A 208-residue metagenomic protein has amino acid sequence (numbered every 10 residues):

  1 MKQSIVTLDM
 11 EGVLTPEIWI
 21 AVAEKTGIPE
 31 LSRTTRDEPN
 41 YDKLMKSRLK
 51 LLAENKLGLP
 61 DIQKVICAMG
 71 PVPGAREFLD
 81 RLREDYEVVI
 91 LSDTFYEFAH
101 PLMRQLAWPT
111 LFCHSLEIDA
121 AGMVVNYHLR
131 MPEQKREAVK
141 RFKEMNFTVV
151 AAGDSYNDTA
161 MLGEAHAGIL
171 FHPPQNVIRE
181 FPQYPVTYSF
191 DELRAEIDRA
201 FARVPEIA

Functional and structural regions predicted by a protein language model:
K2-S115, D119-A120: Alpha-helical substrate-recognition element adjacent to the catalytic core
D80, K140, T159-A160: Alpha-helical segments flanking ligand/cofactor-binding loops in enzyme cores
V88-D93, F147-Y188: Acidic, Mg2+-coordinating phosphoryl-transfer loop and its flanking beta/alpha structural elements, shared across
Y96, G163-A165, N176, D198-A208: An extended, acidic
E97-F98, Q134, N157, N176 (+1 more regions): Short alpha-helical
E97-V149, E180: Substrate-recognition "cap/lid" segment bordering the active-site pocket of phosphatases
F112, Y184-L193: Short acidic-hydrophobic, aromatic-tinged amphipathic segments that line or gate anion-handling sites
E117-A121, F190-I197: A short acidic, often aromatic-flanked loop/helix-cap motif at beta-alpha or helix-coil junctions that lines enzyme
